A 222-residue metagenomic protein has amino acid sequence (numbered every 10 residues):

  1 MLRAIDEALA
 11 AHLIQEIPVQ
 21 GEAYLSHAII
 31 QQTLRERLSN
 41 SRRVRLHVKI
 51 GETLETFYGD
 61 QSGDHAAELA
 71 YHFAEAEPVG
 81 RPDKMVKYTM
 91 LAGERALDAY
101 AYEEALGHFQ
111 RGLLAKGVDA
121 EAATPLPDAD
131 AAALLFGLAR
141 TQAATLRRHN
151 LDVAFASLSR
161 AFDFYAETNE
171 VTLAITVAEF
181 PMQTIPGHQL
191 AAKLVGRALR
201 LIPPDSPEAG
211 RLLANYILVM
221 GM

Functional and structural regions predicted by a protein language model:
M1-G107, R111-A122, L201: Short secondary-structure boundary elements
Q110-M222: Internal alpha-solenoid helical repeat scaffolds
